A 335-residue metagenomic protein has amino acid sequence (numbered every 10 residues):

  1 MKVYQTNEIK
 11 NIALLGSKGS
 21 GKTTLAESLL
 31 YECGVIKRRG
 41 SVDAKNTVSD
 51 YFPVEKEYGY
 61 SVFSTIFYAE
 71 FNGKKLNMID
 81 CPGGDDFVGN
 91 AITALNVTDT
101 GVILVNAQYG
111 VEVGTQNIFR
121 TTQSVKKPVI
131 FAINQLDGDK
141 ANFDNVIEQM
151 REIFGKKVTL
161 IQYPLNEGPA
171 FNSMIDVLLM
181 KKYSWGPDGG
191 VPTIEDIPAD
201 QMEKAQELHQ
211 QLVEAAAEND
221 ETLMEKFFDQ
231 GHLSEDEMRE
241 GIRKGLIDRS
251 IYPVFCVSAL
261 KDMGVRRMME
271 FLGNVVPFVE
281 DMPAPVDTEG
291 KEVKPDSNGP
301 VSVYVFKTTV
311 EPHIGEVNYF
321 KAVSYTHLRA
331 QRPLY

Functional and structural regions predicted by a protein language model:
M1-R329: Structural and coupling elements of P-loop NTPases
R329-Y335: A short, hydrophobic C-terminal helix/tail in secreted or cell-surface proteins
